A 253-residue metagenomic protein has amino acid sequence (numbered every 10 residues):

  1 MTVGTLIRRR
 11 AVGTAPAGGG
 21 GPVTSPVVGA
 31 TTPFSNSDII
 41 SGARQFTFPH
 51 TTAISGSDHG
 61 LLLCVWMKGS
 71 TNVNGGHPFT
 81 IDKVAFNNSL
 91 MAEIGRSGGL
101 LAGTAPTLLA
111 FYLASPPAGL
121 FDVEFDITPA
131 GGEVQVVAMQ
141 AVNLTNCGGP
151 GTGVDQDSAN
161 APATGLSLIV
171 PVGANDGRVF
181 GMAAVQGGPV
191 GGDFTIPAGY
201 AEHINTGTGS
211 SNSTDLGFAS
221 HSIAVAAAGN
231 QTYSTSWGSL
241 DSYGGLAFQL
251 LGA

Functional and structural regions predicted by a protein language model:
G4-A253: Primarily extracytoplasmic/secreted proteins and surface-exposed domains characterized by disulfide-bonded cysteine
